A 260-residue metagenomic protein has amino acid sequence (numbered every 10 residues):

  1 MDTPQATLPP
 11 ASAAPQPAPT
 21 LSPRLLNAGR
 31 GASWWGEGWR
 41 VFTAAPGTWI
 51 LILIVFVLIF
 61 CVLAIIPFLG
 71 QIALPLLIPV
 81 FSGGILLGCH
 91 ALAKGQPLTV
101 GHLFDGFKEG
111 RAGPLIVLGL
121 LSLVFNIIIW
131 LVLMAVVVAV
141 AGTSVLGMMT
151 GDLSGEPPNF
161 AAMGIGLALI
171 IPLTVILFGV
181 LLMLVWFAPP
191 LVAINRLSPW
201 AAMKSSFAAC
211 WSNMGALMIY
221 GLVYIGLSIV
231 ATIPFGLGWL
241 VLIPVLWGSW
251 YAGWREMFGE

Functional and structural regions predicted by a protein language model:
M1-E260: Hydrophobic alpha-helical membrane segments
